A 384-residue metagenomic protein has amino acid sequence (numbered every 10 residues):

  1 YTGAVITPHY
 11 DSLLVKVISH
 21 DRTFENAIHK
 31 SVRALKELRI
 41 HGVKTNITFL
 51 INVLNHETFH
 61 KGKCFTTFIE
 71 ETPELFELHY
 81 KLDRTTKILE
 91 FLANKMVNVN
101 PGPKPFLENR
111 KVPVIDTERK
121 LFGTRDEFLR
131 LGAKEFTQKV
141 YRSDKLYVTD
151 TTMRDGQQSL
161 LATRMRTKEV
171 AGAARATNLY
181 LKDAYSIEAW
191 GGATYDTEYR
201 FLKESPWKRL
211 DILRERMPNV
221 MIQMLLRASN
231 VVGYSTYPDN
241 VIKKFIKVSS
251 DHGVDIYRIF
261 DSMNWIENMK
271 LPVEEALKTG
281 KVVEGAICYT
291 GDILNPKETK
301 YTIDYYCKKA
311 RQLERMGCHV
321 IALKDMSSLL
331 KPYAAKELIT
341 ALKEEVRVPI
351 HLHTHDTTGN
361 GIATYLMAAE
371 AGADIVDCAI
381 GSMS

Functional and structural regions predicted by a protein language model:
Y1-E118: Catalytic cores of soluble metabolic enzymes centered on carboxylation/carboxyl-transfer
H9-L13, Y147-D155, L225, V248-S249 (+1 more regions): Residues forming anionic-ligand binding surfaces in small-molecule and nucleic-acid pockets of primarily soluble enzymes
P103-K120, L131, E135, Q223 (+2 more regions): Fe-S ferredoxin-like electron-transfer domains and their immediately adjacent linker/connector regions across
R110-L131, D144, T163-R166, A173-L202: Alpha/beta catalytic barrel-like cores
T117-D155, L160, L210, E215: N-terminal amphipathic alpha-helix/helix-capping segment at the start of soluble metabolic enzymes
L146-V148, M165-A189, L202-M221, N230-L352 (+1 more regions): Alpha/beta enzyme core
V376-M383: Short acidic/histidine-rich active-site segments
